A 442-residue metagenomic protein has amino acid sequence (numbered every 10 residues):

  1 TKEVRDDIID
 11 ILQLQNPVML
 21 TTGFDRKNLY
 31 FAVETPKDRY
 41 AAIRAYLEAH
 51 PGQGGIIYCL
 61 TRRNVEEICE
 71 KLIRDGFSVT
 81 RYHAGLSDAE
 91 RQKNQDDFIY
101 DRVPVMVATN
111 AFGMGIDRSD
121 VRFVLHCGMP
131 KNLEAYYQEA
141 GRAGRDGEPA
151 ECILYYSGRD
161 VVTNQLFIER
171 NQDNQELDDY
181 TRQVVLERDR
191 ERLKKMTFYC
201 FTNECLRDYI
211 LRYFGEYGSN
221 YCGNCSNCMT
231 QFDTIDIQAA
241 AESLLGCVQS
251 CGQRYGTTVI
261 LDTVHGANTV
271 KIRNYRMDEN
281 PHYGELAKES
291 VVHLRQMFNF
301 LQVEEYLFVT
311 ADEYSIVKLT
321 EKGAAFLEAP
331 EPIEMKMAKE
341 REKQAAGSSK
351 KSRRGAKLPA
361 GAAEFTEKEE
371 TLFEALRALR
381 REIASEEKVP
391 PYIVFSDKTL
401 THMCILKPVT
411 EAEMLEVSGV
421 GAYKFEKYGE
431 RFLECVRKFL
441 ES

Functional and structural regions predicted by a protein language model:
T1-Q183, R188-E191, G215-N220, N227: Helicase motor core with emphasis on the C-terminal RecA-like subdomain
D10, H126, Q138, I153-S157 (+7 more regions): Generic alpha-helical structural context detector
L47, F98, Y156, C200 (+2 more regions): Short helix-to-turn junction characteristic of helix-turn-helix DNA-binding domains, especially the helix
R63, G158, I210, G266-A267: Short glycine-enriched loops at secondary-structure junctions
G85, C127-P130, D146, C200-E204 (+3 more regions): Residues at alpha-helix boundaries and the short loops/turns that link adjacent helices
V162-T163, N174-D178, R188-R190, L206-D208 (+1 more regions): Accessory DNA-binding and partner-docking regions appended to nucleic-acid-acting proteins, especially the terminal
V184-F214: Short, charged low-complexity linear segments at domain edges
